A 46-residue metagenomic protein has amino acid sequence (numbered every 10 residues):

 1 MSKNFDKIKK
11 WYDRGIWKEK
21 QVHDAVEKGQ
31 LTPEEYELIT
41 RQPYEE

Functional and structural regions predicted by a protein language model:
M1-E46: Viral virion structural and adsorption modules
